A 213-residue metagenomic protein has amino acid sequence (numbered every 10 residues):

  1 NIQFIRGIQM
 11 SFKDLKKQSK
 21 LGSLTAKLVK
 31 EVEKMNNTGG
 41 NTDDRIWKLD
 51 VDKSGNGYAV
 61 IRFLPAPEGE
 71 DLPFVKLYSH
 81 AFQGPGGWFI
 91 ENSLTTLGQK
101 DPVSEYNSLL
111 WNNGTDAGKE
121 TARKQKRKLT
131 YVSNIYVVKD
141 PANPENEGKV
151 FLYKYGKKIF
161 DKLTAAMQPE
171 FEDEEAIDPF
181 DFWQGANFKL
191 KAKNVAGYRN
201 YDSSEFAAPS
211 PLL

Functional and structural regions predicted by a protein language model:
N1-Q9: Short, Lys/Arg-enriched N-terminal segments with co-localized hydrophobic residues within the first ~10-30 amino acids
M10-P179: OB-fold ssDNA-binding interfaces and closely related basic DNA-contact patches used across DNA replication/repair
E175, F182, N200: Conserved glycosyltransferase catalytic-site signature
F180-V195: Elongated alpha-helical scaffolds
K193-L213: OB-fold/S1-family single-stranded nucleic acid-binding modules
